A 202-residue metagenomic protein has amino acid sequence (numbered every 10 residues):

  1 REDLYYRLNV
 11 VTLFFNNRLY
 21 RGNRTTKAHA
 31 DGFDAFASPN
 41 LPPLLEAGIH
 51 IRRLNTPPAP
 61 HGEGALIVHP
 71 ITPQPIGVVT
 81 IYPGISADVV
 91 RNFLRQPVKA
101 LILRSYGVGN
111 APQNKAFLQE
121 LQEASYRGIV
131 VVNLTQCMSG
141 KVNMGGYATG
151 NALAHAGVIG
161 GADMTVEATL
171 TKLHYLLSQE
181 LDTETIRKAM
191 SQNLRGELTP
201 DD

Functional and structural regions predicted by a protein language model:
R1-R24, G160, I186: Short, glycine-/small-residue-rich phosphate/pyrophosphate-handling segment
E2, T26-A35, G150-H155: A glycine- and small-aliphatic-rich helix-loop capping segment at beta-alpha/alpha-beta transitions that lines
Y6, P39, Q74, G84 (+6 more regions): Conserved active-site and cofactor/substrate-binding residues in soluble primary-metabolism enzymes
T12, R21-V108, Q113-N114, N193-D202: Accessory alpha-helical/coil subdomains and C-terminal extensions that flank or cap enzyme catalytic cores
R18, P83, M138: Short, glycine/serine-rich, charged loops/turns that create anion-binding and catalytic segments at active sites
V108-D202: C-terminal non-catalytic interaction/assembly regions of soluble proteins
